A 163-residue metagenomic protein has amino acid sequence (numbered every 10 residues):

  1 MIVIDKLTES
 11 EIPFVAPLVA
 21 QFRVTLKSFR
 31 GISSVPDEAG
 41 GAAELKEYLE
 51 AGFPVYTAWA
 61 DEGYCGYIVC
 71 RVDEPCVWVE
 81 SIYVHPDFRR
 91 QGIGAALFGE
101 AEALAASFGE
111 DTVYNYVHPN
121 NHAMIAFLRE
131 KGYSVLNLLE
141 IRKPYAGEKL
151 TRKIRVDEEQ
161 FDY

Functional and structural regions predicted by a protein language model:
I2-L18: A short beta-loop-alpha structural element at the N-terminal edge of CoA-dependent acyl/N-acetyltransferase catalytic
R23-L45: Conserved GNAT-fold acetyl-CoA-binding loop/helix
A43-T57, W78: A short helix-loop-beta-strand connector motif used in the catalytic cores of GNAT acetyltransferases and, in some
T57, G63-R71, W78-Y83: Conserved beta-strand in the GNAT
V84, R90-A103, A126, E130: Conserved acetyl-CoA-binding loop-helix of GNAT-fold acetyltransferases
A105-V117: Conserved GNAT acetyl-CoA-binding A-motif
N115-M124, A146: Conserved beta-strand-loop-alpha-helix junction that forms the acyl-donor binding cleft
R129-E130, S134, L139-Y163: Terminal substrate-recognition subdomain of acyl/acetyltransferases
